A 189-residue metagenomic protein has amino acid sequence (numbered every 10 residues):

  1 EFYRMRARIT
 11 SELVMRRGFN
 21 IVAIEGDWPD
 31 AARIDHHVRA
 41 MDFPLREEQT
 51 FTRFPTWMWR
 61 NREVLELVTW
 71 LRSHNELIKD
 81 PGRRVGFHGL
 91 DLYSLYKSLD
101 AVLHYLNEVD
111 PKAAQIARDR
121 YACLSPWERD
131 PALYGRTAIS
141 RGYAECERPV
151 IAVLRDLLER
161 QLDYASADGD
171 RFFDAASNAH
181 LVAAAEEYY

Functional and structural regions predicted by a protein language model:
E1-Y189: Structured catalytic-domain cores with a bias toward divalent-metal coordination
